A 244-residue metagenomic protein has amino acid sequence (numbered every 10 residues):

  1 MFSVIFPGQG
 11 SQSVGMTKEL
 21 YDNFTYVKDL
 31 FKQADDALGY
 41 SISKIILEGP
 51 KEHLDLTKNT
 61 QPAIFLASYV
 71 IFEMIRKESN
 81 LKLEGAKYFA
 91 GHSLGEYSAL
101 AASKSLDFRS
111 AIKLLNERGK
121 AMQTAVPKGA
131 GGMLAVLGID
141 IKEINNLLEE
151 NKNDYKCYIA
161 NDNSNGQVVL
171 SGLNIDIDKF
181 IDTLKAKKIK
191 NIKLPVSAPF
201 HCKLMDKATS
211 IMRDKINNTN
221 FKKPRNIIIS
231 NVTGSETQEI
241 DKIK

Functional and structural regions predicted by a protein language model:
M1-L81, G85, D214, N220-K244: Acyltransferase/transacylase module recognition
F2-S3, F89, P195: Hydrophobic/aromatic side chains embedded in well-ordered alpha-helices
Q9-S11, L38, S103-K244: Alpha/beta catalytic cores of group-transfer enzymes, especially the acyltransferase/condensing modules of polyketide
L47-L54, S98-A99, I189-L194: A short small-residue
Q61-A135: Gly/Ser-rich oxyanion-binding loop with an adjacent helix/lid that shapes the negatively charged ligand pocket
